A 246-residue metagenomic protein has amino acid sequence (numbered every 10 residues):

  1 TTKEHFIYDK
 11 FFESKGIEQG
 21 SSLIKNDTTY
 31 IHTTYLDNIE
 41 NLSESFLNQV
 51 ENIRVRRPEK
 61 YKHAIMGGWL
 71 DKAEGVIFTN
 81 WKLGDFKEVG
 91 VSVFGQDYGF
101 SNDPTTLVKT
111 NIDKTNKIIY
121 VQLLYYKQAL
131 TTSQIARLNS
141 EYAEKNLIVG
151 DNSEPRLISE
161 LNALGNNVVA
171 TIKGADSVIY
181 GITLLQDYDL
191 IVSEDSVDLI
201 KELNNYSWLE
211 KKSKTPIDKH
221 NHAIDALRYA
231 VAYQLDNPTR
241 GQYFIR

Functional and structural regions predicted by a protein language model:
T1-N41, F46-E51: ASCE P-loop NTPase helicase motor core
E18-N26, D85, G181-L185: Short, conserved catalytic or adaptor-binding loops enriched in Gly and charged residues
T33, I65, D97, L107 (+3 more regions): A residue-level signal for conserved active-site and pocket-lining positions in enzyme catalytic cores
N38-Q96: ATPase catalytic-site recognition across NTP-hydrolyzing enzymes
E88-I112: Gly/Thr-rich phosphate-binding beta-strand-loop-beta motif of the actin/hexokinase/Hsp70
V108, N116-P216, N237-P238, Y243-R246: Mg2+-dependent endonuclease catalytic cores in nucleic-acid-processing enzymes, primarily RNase H-like
H220-R246: Charge-patterned, long linear interaction tracts outside catalytic cores
